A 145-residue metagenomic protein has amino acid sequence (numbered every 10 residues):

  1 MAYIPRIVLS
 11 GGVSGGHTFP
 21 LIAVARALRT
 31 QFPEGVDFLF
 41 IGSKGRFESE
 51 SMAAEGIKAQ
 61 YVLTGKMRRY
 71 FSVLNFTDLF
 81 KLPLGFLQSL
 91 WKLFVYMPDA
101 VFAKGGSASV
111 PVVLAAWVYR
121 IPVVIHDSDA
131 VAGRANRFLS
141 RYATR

Functional and structural regions predicted by a protein language model:
I4-G12, E34-K81: Conserved nucleotide-sugar phosphate-binding/catalytic loop shared by glycosyltransferases and other
S14-G15, G106-A108, A130-R134: Residue-level detector of alpha-helix initiation sites
H17-R29: Short amphipathic alpha-helix
D37, W117-R145: Active-site-proximal region of nucleotide-activated glycan assembly enzymes, centered on histidine/acidic-rich loops
R46-E50, P98-Y119: An aromatic- and histidine-rich active-site surface loop
K58, A100, T144-R145: Well-ordered beta-strand positions
Y61-G65, K104-G105, I125-D129: Short beta->alpha connector loops at strand-helix junctions that form conserved, small/polar/Pro-enriched
R69-A100, V118: An amphipathic, basic-hydrophobic alpha-helix
